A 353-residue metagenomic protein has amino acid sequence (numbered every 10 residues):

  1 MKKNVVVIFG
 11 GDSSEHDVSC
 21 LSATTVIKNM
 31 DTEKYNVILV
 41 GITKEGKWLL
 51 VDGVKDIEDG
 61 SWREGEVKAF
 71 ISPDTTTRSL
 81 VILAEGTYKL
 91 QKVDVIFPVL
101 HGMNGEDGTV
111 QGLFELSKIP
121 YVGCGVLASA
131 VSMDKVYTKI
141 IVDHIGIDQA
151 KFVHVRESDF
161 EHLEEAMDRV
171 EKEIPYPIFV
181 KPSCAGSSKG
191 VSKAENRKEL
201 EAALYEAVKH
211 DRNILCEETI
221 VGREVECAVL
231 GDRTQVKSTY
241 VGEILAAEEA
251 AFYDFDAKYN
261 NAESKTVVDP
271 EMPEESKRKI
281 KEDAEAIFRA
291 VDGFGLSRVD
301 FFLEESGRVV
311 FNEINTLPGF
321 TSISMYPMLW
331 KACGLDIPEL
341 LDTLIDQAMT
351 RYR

Functional and structural regions predicted by a protein language model:
M1-V122, V126-L127, V131-M133, Y137 (+2 more regions): ATP-binding N-terminal substructure of ATP-dependent carboxylate-amine bond-forming enzymes
V5-F9, S13-S14, C20-T24, K28 (+3 more regions): Active-site nucleotide/adenylate-binding loops and adjacent lid/helix of ATP-dependent enzymes
N36, P120, D148, N213 (+1 more regions): Residue-level detector of anion-binding/catalytic polar loops
G102, S188, A246, N315-L329: Glycine-rich phosphate/pyrophosphate-binding beta-alpha loops
E195-E282, L303-V310: Phosphate-binding site of ATP-dependent enzymes
E218, A228-V229, F288-F320, W330: Conserved metal-phosphate-binding beta-hairpin within the catalytic cores of diverse ATP-dependent phosphoryl-transfer
E243-S297, M325-R353: Active-site "cap" helix and flanking loop/linker of ATP-utilizing ligase/carboxylase catalytic domains
